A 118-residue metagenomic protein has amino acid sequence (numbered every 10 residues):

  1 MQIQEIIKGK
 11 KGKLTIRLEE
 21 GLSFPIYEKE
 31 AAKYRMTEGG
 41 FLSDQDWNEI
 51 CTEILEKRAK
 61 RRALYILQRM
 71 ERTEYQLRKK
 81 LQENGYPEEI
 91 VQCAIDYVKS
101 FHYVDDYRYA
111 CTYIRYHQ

Functional and structural regions predicted by a protein language model:
M1-Q118: An alpha-helical, amphipathic repeat domain used for nucleic-acid recognition, typified by the mTERF helical solenoid
